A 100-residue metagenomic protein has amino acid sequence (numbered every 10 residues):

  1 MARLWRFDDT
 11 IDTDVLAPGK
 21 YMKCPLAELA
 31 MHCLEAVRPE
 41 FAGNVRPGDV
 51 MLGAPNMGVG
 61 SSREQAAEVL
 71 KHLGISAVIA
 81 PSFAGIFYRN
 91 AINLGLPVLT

Functional and structural regions predicted by a protein language model:
M1-K20: N-terminal, positively charged, Ser/Thr/Ala/Gly-biased leader segments that form transit/presequence-like amphipathic
A17, M22-T100: Feature captures the catalytic cores and cofactor-binding loops of soluble hydro-lyases/lyases that act on carboxylate
